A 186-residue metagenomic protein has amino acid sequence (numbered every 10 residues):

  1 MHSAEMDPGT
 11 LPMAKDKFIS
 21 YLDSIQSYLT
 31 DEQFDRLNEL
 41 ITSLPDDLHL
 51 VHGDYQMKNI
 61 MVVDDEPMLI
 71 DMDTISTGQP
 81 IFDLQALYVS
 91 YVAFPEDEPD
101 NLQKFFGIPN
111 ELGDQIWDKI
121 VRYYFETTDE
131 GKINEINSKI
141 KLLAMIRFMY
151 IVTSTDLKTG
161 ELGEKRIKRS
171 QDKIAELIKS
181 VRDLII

Functional and structural regions predicted by a protein language model:
M1-E32, L48, T74-G78: A cross-family kinase active-site recognition segment
S3-I19, M72, E98-K104, P109 (+1 more regions): Inter-domain helical "communication" segments and dimerization helices that couple sensory or membrane-embedded modules
T10, N59, T77-G78, I151-T153 (+1 more regions): Short catalytic/ligand-binding loop motif for oxyanion handling, primarily in non-cytosolic enzymes, centered on
L29-E32, L112-I116, R166-E176: Soluble or luminal CAZymes and related metallo-dependent hydrolases
N38-F82: Active-site acidic catalytic loop and adjacent metal/ATP-binding pocket of ATP-dependent phosphoryl transfer enzymes
F82, I136-K139: Membrane-interfacial loop-to-transmembrane alpha-helix junctions, especially the N-terminal start
L84-T128, L143-E161: Active-site activation/catalytic loop segments of kinase-like enzymes and analogous catalytic loops in related
G131, L142-I186: ATP/Mg2+ or Mg2+-diphosphate-binding catalytic cores that bind nucleotide phosphates or diphosphates via glycine-rich
